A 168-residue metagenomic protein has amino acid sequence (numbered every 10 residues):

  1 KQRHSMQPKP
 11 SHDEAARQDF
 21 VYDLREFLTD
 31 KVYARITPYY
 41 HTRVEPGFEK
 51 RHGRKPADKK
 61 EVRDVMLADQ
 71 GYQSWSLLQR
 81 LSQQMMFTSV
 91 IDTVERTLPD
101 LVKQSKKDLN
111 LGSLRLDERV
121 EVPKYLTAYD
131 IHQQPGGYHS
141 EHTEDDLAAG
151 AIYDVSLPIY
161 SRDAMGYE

Functional and structural regions predicted by a protein language model:
Q2-L147: N-terminal auxiliary segments of SAM/dcSAM-dependent transferases
E141-A148, V155-E168: Conserved SAM-binding loop and adjacent beta-strand
